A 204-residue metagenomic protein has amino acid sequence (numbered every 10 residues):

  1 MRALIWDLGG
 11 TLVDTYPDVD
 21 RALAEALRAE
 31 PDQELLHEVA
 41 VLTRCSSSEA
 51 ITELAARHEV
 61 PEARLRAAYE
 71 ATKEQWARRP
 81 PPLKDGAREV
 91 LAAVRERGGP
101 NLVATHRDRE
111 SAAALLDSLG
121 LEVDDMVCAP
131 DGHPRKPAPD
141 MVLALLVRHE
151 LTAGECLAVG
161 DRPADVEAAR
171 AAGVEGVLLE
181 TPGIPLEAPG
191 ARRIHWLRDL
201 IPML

Functional and structural regions predicted by a protein language model:
M1-E89, R95-G99: N-terminal helical cap/lid subdomain that shapes the substrate entry/recognition surface in HAD-like hydrolases
M1-R2, A63, A92-R95, D108-L204: Asp-based, Mg2+/Mn2+-dependent phosphohydrolase catalytic module
T11, T105-R107: Conserved phosphate-coupling serine/threonine residues in phosphotransfer and NTP-handling enzymes
A40-V41, P80, L102-T105, D131-G132 (+1 more regions): A generic secondary-structure micro-motif detector that highlights 1-2 residue hydrophobic/ambivalent hotspots embedded
C45, P81-D85, H106, K136 (+1 more regions): Conserved phosphate-coordination/catalytic loops
